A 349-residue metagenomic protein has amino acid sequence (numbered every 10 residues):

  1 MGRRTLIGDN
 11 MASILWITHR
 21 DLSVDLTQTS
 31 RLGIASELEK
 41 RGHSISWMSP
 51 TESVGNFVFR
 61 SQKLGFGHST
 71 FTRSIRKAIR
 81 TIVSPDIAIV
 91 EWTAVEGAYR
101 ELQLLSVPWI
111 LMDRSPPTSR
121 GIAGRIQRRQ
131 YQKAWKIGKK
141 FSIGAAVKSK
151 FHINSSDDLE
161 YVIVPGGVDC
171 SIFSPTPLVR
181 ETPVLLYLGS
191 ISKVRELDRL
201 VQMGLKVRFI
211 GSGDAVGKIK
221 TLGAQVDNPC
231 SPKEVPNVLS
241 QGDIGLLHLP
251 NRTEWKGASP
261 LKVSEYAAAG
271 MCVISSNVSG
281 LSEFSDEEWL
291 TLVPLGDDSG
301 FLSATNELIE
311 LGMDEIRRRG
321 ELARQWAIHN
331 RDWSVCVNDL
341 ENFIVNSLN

Functional and structural regions predicted by a protein language model:
M1-S53, V83, A146, D198-Q202 (+1 more regions): N-terminal subdomain of nucleotide-sugar transferases
D25, S192-R195, K233-V238, G245-A268 (+1 more regions): Nucleotide-sugar-dependent
T27-E37, D169-I172, R180-K218, V226-V235: Conserved catalytic-core segment of nucleotide-activated headgroup transferases in glycan assembly
G33, L111-S119, G124-A146: Membrane-proximal helix-turn-helix segments that form the acceptor-binding/catalytic region of lipid-linked
V90-E96: Short His-centered aromatic/hydrophobic patch
F151, G167: Carbohydrate-associated surface elements
E287-S299, L308-M313: Conserved acidic donor-binding segment of nucleotide-sugar-dependent glycosyltransferases
M313-I344: A charged, aromatic-enriched C-terminal amphipathic alpha-helix characteristic of glycosyltransferases across folds
